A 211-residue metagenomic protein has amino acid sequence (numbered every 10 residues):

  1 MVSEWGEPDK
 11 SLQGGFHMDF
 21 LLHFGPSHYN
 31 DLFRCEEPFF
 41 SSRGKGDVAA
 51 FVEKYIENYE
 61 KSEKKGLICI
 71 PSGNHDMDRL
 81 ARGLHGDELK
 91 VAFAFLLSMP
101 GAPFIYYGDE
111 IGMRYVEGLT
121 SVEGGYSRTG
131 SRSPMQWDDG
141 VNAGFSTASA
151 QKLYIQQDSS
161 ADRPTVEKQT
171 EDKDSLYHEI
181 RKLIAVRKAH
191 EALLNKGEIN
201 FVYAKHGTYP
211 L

Functional and structural regions predicted by a protein language model:
M1-K10: Aromatic-lined carbohydrate-recognition surfaces of secreted/lumenal glycan-active proteins
G6-E7, G15, D19, H23 (+6 more regions): Loop/helix patches that line or flank the sugar-binding groove of alpha-linked glycan CAZymes
